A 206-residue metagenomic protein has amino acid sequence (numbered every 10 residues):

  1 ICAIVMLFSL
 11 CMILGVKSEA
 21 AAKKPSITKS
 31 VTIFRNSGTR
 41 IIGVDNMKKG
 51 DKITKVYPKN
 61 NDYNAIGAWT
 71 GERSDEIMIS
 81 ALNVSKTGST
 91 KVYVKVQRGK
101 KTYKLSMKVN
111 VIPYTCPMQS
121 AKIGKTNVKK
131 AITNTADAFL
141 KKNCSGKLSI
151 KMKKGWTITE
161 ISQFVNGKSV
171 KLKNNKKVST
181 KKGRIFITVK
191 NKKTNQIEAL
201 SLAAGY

Functional and structural regions predicted by a protein language model:
I1-A3: Bacterial N-terminal signal peptides that target proteins for export
L10-K24: Sec-dependent signal peptide cleavage junction
A22-K49, M107-I161, K173-K181, K193-Y206: Predominantly extracytoplasmic/ectodomain segments of secreted and cell-surface proteins
K49-E72, M152-S169: Short, solvent-exposed loop/linker segments at beta-strand-coil boundaries, enriched for Pro/Gly and Ser/Thr
D75-I77: Short strand-edge motifs at loop-to-beta-strand transitions and within beta-strands of extracellular beta-rich domains
L82-G88, N175-G183: Surface-exposed, short loops/turns at beta-strand junctions within beta-sandwich domains
S85-R98, I185-I187: A short beta-strand micro-motif common to beta-rich folds, especially ectodomain repeats
Q97-K101, K190-N195: Short, solvent-exposed loop/turn segments at the edges of extracellular beta-sandwich modules
